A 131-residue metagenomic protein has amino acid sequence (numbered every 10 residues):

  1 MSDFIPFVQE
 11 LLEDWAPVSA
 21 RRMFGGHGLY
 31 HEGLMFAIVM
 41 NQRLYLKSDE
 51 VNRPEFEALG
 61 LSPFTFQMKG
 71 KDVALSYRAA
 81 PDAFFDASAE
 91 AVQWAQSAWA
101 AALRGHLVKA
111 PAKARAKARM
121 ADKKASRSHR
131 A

Functional and structural regions predicted by a protein language model:
M1-A131: Charge-dense, helix-prone N-terminal extensions
